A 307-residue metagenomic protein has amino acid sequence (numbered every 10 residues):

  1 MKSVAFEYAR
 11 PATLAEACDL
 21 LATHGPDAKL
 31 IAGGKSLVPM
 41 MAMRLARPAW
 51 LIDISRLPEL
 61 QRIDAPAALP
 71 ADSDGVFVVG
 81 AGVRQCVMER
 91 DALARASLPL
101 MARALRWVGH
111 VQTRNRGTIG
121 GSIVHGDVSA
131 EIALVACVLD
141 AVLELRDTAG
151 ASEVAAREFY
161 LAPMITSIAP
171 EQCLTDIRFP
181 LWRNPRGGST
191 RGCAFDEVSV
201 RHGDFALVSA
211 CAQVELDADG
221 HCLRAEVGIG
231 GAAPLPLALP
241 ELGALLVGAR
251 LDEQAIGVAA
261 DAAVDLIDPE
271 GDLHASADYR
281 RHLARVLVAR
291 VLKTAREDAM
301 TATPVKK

Functional and structural regions predicted by a protein language model:
M1-K307: C-terminal structural segment of proteins
